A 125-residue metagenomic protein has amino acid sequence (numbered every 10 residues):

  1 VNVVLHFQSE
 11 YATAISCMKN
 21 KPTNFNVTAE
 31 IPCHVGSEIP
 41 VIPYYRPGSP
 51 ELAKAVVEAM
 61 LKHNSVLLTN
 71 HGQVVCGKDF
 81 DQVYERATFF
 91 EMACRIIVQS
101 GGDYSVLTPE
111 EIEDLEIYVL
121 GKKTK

Functional and structural regions predicted by a protein language model:
V1-K125: Glycine-rich flexible loops
